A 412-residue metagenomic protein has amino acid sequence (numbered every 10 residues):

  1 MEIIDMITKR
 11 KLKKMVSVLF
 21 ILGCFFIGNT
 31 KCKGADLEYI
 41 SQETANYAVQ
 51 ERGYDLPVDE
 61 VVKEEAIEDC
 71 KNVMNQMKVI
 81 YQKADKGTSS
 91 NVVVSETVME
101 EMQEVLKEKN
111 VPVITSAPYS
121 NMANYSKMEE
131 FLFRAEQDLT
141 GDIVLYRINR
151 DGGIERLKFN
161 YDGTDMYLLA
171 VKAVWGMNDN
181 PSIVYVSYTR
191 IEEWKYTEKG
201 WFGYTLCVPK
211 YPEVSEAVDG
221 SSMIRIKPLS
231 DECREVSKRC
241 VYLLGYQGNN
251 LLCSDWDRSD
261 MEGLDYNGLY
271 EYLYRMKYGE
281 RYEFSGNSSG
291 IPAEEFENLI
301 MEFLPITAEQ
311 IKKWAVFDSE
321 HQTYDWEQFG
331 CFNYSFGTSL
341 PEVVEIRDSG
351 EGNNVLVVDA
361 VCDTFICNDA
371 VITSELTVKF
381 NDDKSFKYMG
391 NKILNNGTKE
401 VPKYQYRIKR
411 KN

Functional and structural regions predicted by a protein language model:
I3-A35: Sec-dependent N-terminal signal peptides of Gram-positive bacterial secreted proteins and lipoproteins
A35-N412: Mature, Sec-exported extracytoplasmic domains of Gram-positive
